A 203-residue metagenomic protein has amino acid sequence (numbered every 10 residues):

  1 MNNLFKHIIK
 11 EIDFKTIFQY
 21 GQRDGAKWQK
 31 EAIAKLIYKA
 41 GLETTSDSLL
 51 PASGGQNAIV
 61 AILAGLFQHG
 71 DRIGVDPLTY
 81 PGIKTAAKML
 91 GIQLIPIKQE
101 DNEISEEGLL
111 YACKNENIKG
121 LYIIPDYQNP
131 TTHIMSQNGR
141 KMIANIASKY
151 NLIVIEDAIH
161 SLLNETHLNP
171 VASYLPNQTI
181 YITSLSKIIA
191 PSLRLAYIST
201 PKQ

Functional and structural regions predicted by a protein language model:
M1-K6, I198: N-terminal basic, amphipathic alpha-helical segments
F5, K10-Y150, I155, S161-Y174 (+1 more regions): Conserved core of the PLP fold type I
A172-Q203: Active-site PLP attachment segment
